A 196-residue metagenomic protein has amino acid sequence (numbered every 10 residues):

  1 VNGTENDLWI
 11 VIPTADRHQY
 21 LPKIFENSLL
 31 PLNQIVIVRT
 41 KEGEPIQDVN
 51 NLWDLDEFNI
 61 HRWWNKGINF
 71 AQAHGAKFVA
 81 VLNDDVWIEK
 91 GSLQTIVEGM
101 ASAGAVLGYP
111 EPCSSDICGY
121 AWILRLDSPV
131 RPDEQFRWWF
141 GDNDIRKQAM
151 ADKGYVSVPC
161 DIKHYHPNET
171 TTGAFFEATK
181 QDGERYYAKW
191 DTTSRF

Functional and structural regions predicted by a protein language model:
D7-W9, D144: Cell-envelope/extracellular polymer assembly enzymes that use nucleotide-activated donors
D16-L30: Short, well-formed alpha-helical segments that are part of the catalytic scaffolds of diverse glycosyltransferases
E26-L55: Acidic donor-binding segment of Leloir-type glycosyltransferases
D54-A71: Glycine-rich, basic loop-to-helix element that forms the pyrophosphate-binding segment of sugar-nucleotide handling
A76-W87: Short beta-strand-to-loop acidic/aromatic patch adjacent to the donor-nucleotide binding site
V86-D116: Conserved donor NDP-sugar-binding/catalytic core segment of glycosyltransferases
G108-L124, R137-W138: A recurrent flexible, glycine/aromatic-enriched loop bordering the glycosyltransferase active site that acts as
F136-W139, N143-F196: C-terminal catalytic/acceptor-binding lobe
